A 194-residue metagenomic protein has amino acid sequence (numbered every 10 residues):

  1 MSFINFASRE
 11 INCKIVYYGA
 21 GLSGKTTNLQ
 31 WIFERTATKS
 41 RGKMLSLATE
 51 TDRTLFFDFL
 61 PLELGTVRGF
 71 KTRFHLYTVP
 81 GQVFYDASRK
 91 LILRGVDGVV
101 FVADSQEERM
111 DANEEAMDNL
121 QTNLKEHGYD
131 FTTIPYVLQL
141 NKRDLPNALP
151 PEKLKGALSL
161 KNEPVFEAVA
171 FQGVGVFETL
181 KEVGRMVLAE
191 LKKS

Functional and structural regions predicted by a protein language model:
M1, F59-E63, M117-K125: Short, well-ordered amphipathic alpha-helices
S2-T49: Conserved G1/Walker A P-loop phosphate-binding module
S8, D52-L55, G65-F70, K90-G95 (+2 more regions): Conserved catalytic network of the ASCE P-loop NTPase/AAA+ motor domain
Y17, F101, L138-L140: Structural beta-sheet core signal
L45-F84: Switch I (G2) and immediately adjacent beta-strands of P-loop GTPase domains
Q82-V83, G95-D118, E126-F131, R143-A148: Conserved Switch II/interswitch segment of TRAFAC-class P-loop GTPases
D144-S194: Canonical P-loop GTPase G-domain recognition
